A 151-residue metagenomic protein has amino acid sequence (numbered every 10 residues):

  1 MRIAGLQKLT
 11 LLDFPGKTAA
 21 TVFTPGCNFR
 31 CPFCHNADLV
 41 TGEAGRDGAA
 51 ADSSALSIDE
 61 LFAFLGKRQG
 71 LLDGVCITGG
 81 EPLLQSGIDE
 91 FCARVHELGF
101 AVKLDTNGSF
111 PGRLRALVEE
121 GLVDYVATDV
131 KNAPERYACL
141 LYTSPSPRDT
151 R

Functional and structural regions predicted by a protein language model:
M1-F23, R30-A50, K67-L71: N-terminal [4Fe-4S]-dependent radical SAM core
C27, S109-F110, A133: A generic "binding-loop/recognition-motif" signal
N28-C31, T143: Conserved adenylation A10 loop of the ANL superfamily
N36-V123: Conserved Radical SAM active-site core
G42-E43, P134-L141: A short acidic, helix-capping loop that chelates divalent metal ions and anchors anionic groups
V123-P134: Non-cysteine beta-strand/loop elements that form the S-adenosyl-L-methionine
Y142-R151: Single conserved hydrophobic/aromatic residue that forms the stacking wall/gate of nucleotide- or nucleobase-binding
